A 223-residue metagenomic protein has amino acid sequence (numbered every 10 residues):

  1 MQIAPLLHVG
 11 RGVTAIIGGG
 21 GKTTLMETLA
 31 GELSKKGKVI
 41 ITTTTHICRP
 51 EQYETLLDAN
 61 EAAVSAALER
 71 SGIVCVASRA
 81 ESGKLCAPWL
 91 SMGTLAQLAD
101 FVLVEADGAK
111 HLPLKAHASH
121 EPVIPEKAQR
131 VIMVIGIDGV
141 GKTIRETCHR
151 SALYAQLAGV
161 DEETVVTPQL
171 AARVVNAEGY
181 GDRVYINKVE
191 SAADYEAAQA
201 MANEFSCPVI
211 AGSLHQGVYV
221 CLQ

Functional and structural regions predicted by a protein language model:
Q2-S34: Walker A (P-loop) phosphate-binding motif
I16, V39-T43, C75-S78, V102-A106 (+3 more regions): General beta-strand structural signal in soluble alpha/beta enzymes
G19, A106, G136-D138, Q156-V174 (+2 more regions): G-domain G4 guanine-recognition motif of GTPases
A30-R79: N-terminal phosphate/diphosphate-binding loop that engages ATP/GTP or pyrophosphate donors across diverse enzyme folds
A59-V64, E146-E162: Acidic, Ser/Thr-rich peripheral helices and adjacent loops at domain boundaries
V76-A116: Phosphate-binding/switch loop-helix module in NTP-utilizing enzymes
A118-V140, R150: Inter-motif core of Ras-like GTPase G domains
A197-Q223: Canonical P-loop GTPase G-domain recognition
